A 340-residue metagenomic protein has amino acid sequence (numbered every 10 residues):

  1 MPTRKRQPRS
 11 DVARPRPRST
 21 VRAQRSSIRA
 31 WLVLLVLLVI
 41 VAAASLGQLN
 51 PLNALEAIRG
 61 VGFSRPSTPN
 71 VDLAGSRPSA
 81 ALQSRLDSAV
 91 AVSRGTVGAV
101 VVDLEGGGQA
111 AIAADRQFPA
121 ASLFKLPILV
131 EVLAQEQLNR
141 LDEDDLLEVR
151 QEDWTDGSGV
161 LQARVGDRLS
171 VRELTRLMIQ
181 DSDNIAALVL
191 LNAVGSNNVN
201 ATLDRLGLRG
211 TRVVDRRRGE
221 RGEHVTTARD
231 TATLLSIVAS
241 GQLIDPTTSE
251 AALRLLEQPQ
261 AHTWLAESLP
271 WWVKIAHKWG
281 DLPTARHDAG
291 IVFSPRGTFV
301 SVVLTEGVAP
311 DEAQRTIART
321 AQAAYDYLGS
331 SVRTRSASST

Functional and structural regions predicted by a protein language model:
P2-D87, A193, Q242-Q260, T284-T340: Structured C-terminal helix/loop/strand segments within mature extracytoplasmic catalytic/sensor domains
A81-A114, S301: A short, well-structured edge-of-sheet supersecondary motif
V92-V97, E105, A113-D115, P119-L123 (+9 more regions): Extracytoplasmic
T96, A187-S240: Mid-domain, small-residue-enriched loop/turn segments at the edges of structured enzyme/sensor domains
L104, E143-V160, V194-G195, S338-T340: Acidic helix-start/capping segments at beta-turn-to-alpha-helix junctions
G107, F118-V149, S301: Active-site SXXK
W154-L188, S196: Conserved catalytic neighborhood of penicillin-recognizing serine enzymes
E223-V273, H277-W279: A conserved catalytic-loop motif detector
